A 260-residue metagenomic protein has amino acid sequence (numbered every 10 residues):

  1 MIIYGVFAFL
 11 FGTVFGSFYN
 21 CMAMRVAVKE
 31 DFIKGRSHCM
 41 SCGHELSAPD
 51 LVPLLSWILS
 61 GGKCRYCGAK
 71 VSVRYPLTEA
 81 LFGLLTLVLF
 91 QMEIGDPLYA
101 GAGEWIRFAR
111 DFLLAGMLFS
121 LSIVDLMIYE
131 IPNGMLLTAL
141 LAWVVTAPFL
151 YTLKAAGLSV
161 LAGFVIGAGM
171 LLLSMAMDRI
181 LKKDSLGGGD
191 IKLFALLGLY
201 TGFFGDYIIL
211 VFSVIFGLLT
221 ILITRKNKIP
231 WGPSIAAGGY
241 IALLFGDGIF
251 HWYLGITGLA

Functional and structural regions predicted by a protein language model:
M1-V14, T86, V144-Y151, G239-A260: Hydrophobic alpha-helical transmembrane segments
G5-L10, P76-A80, F108-F112, L137 (+3 more regions): Hydrophobic alpha-helical transmembrane segments
F15-N20, F82, T86, T146 (+4 more regions): Alpha-helical transmembrane segments of multipass membrane proteins
Y19-R74, A260: Membrane-proximal soluble regions of multi-pass membrane proteins
N20-M24, V28, A69, F90 (+8 more regions): Membrane-water interface at transmembrane helix exits
S60-G61, R65-T138: Long, charge-rich boundary regions
Y99, L113-L219, L254-A260: Functional transmembrane core segments of multi-pass inner-membrane proteins
G187-G189, I221-I241: Interfacial loop-to-transmembrane junctions
